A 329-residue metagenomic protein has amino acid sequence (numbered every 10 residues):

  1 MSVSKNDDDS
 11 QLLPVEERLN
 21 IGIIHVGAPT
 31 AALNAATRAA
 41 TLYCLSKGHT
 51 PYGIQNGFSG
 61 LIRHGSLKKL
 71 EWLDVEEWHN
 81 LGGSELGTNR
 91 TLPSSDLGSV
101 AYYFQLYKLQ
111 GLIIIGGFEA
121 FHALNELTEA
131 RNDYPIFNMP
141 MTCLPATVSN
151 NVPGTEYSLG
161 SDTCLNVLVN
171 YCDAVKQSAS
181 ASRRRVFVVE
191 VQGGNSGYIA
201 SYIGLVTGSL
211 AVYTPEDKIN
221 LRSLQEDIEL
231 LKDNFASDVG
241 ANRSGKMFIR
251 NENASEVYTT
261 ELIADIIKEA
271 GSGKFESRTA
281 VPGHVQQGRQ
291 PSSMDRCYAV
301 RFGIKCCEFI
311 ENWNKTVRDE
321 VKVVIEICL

Functional and structural regions predicted by a protein language model:
M1-P14, L61-L112, E119-F121, V148 (+2 more regions): Glycine-rich oxoanion-binding loops at beta->alpha junctions
D9-I62: N-terminal phosphate-binding or glycine-rich loops at protein starts, especially the Walker A/P-loop of NTPases
N20-T30, S84-G87, Q110-G116, F187-E190 (+1 more regions): Short glycine-rich or small-residue beta-strand-to-loop segments that form or flank ligand, phosphate, metal/Fe-S
V26-A28, H49, I54-S59, R90-T91 (+5 more regions): Short, ordered loop/turn segments at secondary-structure junctions
T30-A40, L61-I62, S94-G98, F118-E126 (+5 more regions): Short glycine/serine/threonine-rich phosphate/pyrophosphate-binding segments that cradle anionic phosphate groups
T41-L70, N125, E129-V175: Glycine/threonine-rich beta-strand-loop-alpha-helix active-site module that forms ligand/phosphate-binding
P51, Y103, I114-G116, H122-R131 (+2 more regions): Accessory alpha-helical/coil subdomains and C-terminal extensions that flank or cap enzyme catalytic cores
L262-L329: C-terminal non-catalytic interaction/assembly regions of soluble proteins
